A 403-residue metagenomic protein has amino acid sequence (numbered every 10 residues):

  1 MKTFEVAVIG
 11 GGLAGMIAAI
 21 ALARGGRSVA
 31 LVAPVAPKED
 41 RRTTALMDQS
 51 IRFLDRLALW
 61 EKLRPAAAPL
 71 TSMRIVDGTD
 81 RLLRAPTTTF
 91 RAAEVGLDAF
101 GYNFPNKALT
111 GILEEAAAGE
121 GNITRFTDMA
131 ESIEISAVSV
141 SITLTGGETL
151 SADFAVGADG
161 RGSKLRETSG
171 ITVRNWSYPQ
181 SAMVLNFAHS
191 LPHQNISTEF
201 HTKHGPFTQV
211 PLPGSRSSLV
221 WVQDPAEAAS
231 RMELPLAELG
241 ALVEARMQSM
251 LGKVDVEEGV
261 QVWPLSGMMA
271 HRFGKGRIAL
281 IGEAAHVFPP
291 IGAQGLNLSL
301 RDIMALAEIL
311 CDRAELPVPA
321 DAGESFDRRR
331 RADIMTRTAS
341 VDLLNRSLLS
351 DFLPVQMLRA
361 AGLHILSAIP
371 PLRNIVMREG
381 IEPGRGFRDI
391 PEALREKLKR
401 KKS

Functional and structural regions predicted by a protein language model:
M1-G12: Beta1/beta-strand and adjacent pyrophosphate-binding region of the FAD-binding site in flavoprotein oxidoreductases
K2, K62-T168, W176-S181, L236 (+2 more regions): Conserved N-terminal helical subregion
G15-M16: N-terminal Rossmann-fold NAD(P) dinucleotide-binding loop
A23-R42: Glycine-rich FAD pyrophosphate-binding loop
T44-P65: N-terminal glycine-rich dinucleotide-binding loop that anchors FAD/FMN and/or NAD(P) in oxidoreductases
S141, T145-Q261, L265: Conserved FAD-binding catalytic core of PHBH/FMO-like flavoproteins
E227-A320: FAD/FMN-dependent oxidoreductases across multiple families
E308-S403: C-terminal helical "tail/cap" subdomain of flavin- and related membrane-associated enzymes
